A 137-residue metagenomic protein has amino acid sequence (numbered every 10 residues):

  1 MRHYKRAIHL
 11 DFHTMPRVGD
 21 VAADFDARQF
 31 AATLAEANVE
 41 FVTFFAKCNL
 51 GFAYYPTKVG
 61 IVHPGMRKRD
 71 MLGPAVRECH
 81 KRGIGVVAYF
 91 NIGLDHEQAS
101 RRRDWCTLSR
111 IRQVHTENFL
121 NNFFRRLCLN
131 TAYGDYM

Functional and structural regions predicted by a protein language model:
M1-Y4, A35-A37, H80-K81: Extracellular/periplasmic catalytic domains that process cell-envelope and extracellular macromolecules
Y4-L10, V42-F44, V86-F90, M137: Hydrophobic faces of well-ordered beta-strands that scaffold small-molecule active sites in alpha/beta enzyme cores
I8, A37, D95: Catalytic cores and adjacent flexible loops of soluble metabolic enzymes that perform enolate/carbanion chemistry on
I8-F25, A53-D70, T116-M137: The substrate-binding groove and active-site-proximal loops of carbohydrate-active enzymes, especially glycoside
D11-H13, T43-F52, F90-H96: Short, solvent-exposed turn/loop segments enriched in Gly/Ser/Thr/Pro and often Arg
F25-L50: Catalytic domains of carbohydrate-active enzymes, especially glycoside hydrolases
F30, C48-F90: Aromatic-lined substrate-binding rim segments of carbohydrate-active enzymes
L72, A88-M137: Active-site-adjacent "subsite" loops/lids of carbohydrate-active enzymes
